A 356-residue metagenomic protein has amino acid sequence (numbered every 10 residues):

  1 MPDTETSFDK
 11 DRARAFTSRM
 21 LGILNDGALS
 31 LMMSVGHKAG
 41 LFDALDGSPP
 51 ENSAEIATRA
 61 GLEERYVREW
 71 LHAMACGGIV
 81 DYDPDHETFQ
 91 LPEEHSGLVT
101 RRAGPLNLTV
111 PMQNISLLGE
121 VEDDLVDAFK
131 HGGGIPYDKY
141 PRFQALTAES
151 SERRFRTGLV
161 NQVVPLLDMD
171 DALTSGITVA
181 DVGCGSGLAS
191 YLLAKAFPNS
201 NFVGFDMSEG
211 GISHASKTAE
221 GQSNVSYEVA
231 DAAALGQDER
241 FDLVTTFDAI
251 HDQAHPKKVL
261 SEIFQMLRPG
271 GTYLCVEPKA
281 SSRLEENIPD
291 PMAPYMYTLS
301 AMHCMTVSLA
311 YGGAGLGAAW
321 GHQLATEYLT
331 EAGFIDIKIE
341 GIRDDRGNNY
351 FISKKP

Functional and structural regions predicted by a protein language model:
P2, L118-H251, P256-K258: Conserved adenosyl
S7, D11, R19-A28, M32-A39 (+2 more regions): Conserved Class I S-adenosyl-L-methionine-dependent methyltransferase catalytic core
P50-T58: Short acidic, hydrophobic short linear motifs in intrinsically disordered regions
L62-A73: Short amphipathic alpha-helical interaction segments
K257-P269: A short glycine-rich, Lys/Arg-flanked "PGG" loop and its adjoining helix->strand segment in the class I
V276-E331: C-terminal alpha-helical "lid/dimerization" subdomain adjacent to the S-adenosyl-L-methionine
A332-P356: Core SAM-dependent methyltransferase catalytic element
